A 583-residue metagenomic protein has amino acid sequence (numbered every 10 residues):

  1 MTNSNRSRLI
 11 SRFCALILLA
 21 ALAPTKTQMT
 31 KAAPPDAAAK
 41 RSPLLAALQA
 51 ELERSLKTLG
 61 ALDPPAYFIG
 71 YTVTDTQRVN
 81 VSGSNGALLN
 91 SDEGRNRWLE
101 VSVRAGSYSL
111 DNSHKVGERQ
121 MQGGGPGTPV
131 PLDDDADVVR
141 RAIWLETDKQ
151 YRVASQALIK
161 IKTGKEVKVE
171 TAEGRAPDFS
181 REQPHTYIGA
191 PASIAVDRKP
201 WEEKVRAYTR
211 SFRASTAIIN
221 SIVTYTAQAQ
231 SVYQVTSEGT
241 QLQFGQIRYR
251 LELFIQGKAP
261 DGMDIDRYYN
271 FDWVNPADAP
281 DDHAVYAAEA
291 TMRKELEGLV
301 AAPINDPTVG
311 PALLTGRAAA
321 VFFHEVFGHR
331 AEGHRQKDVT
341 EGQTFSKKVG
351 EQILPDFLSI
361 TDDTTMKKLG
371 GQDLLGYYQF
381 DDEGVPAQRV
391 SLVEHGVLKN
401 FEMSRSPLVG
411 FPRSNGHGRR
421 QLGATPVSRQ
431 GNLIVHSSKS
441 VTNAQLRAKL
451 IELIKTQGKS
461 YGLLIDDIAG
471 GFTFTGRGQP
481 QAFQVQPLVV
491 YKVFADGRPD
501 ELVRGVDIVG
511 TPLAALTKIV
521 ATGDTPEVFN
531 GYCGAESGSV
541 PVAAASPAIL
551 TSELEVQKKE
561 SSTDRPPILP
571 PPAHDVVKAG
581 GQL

Functional and structural regions predicted by a protein language model:
T2-C14: Bacterial N-terminal signal peptides that target proteins for export
R12-T25: Bacterial N-terminal signal peptides
I17, M29-F380, V385, R389 (+7 more regions): Active-site bordering "gate/hinge" segments that shape substrate access to catalytic or cofactor-binding pockets
G245, D381-D382, T425, Q481-F483: Replace "in large, NTP-powered and nucleic-acid-processing enzymes" with "in large, NTP-powered factors and other
G245, E402, L502-R504: Short linear motifs in exposed loops
Y268-N270, S404-S406, R504-V506: Residue-level structural signal for beta-strand termini and adjacent loop
G376, H436-A514, N530-S537: Hydrophobic alpha-helical bundle architecture
K399-L453: C-terminal, non-catalytic macromolecule-binding modules
